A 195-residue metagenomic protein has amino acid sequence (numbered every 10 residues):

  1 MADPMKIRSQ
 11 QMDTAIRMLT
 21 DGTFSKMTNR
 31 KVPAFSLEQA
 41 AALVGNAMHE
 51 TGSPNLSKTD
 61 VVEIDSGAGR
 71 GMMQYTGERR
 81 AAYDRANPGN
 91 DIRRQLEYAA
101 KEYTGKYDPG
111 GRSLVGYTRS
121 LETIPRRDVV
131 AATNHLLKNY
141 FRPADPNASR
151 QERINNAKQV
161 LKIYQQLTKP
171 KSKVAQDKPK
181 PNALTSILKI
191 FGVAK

Functional and structural regions predicted by a protein language model:
M1-A41, N147-K195: Extracellular cell-wall/glycan-interacting regions and their flexible linkers
A2-M18, T23, M48-D128: Peptidoglycan-targeting cell-wall enzymes and recognition modules
L37-P54, A99, H135-L137: Short, functionally critical alpha-helical segments immediately adjacent to catalytic or ligand/cofactor-binding
Y98, Y107-G110, H135-P146: Surface-exposed interaction patches
R112-E122, D145, R153, K158-V160: N-terminal secretion targeting segments of exported proteins
L121-V129, H135, N139, N147-R153: Extracytoplasmic mature domains of secreted/periplasmic and thylakoid-lumen proteins
